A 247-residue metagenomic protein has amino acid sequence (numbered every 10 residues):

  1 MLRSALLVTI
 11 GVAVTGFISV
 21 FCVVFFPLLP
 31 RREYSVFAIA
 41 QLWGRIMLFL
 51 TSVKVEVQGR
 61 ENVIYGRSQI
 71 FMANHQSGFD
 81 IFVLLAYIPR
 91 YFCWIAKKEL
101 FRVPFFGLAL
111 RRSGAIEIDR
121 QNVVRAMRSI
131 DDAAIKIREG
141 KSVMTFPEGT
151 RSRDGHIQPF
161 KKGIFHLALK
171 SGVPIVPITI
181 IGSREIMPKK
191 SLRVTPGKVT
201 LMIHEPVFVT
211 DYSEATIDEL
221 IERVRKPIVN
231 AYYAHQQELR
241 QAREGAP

Functional and structural regions predicted by a protein language model:
M1-F25, A38, E61-I64, D218-P247: Membrane-interfacial terminal anchoring regions of lipid-handling membrane enzymes
T15-A38, L42, L48-T51, I64-V123: Catalytic core of membrane glycerolipid acyltransferases/transacylases, capturing the structured, soluble-facing
M47-L48, L110, K136, A168: A generic structural signal for well-ordered alpha-helical segments
T51-V53, V57: Membrane-helix interfacial anchor on the cytosolic side
V57, F71, W94, T145 (+1 more regions): Generic preference for hydrophobic
Q58, I95-K97, D119-R120, P147 (+1 more regions): Thr-Gly-centered strand-to-loop micro-motif
M127-P247: Non-catalytic C-terminal accessory region of glycerolipid acyltransferases and related lyso-lipid remodeling enzymes
